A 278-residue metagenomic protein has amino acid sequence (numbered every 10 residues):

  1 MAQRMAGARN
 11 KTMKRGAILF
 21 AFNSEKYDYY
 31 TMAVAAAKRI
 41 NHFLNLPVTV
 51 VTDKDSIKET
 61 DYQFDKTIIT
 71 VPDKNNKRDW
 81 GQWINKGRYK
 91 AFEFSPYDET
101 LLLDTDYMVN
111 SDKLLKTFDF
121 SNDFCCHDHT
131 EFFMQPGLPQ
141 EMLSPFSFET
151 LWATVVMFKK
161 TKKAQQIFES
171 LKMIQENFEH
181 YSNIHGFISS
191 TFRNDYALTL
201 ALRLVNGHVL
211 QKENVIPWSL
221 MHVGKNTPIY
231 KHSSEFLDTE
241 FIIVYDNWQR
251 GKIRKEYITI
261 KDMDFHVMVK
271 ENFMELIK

Functional and structural regions predicted by a protein language model:
M1-T12: N-terminal amphipathic/basic-hydrophobic helices that include classical n-h-c signal peptides and signal-anchor
K11-L19, Y30, V50, F64 (+2 more regions): A glycosyltransferase accessory/donor-loop signature
Y27-Y29, D55-T60: Short, charged/polar "capping" segments at the starts of alpha-helices and the immediately preceding loops
R39-L46: Short, acidic, metal-binding catalytic loop of nucleotide-sugar glycosyltransferases
V51-K58, P72, Y107-S111: Short, polar loop motifs at secondary-structure junctions
I57-S95: Active-site-proximal specificity loops/subdomain of glycosyltransferases
I84-Q135: GT-A fold catalytic core of metal-dependent nucleotide-sugar glycosyltransferases, centered on the diacidic
C126-L138, M142-T150: Class I SAM-dependent methyltransferase SAM-binding "motif I" and its flanking Rossmann-like core
